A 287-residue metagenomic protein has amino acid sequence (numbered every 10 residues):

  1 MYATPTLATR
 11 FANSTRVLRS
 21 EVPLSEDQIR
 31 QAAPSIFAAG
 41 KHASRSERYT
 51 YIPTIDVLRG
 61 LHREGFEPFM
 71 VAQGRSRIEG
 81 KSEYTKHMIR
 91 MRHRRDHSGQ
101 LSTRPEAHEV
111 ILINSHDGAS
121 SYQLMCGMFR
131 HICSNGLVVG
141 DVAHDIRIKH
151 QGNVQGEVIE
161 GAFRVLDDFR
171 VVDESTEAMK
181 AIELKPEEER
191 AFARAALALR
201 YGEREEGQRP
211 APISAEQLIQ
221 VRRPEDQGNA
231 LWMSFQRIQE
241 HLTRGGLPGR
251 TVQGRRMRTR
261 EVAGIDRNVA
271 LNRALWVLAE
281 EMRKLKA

Functional and structural regions predicted by a protein language model:
M1-I52, R59, R63, A279 (+1 more regions): Intrinsically disordered, low-complexity regulatory segments
M1-N13, R95-A107, L112-A287: Intrinsically disordered, low-complexity regions enriched in serine/threonine
Y49-D56, V154-V158: Short amphipathic alpha-helical segments
Y51-R59, R63-S121, L285: Amphipathic, interaction-prone secondary-structure segments
